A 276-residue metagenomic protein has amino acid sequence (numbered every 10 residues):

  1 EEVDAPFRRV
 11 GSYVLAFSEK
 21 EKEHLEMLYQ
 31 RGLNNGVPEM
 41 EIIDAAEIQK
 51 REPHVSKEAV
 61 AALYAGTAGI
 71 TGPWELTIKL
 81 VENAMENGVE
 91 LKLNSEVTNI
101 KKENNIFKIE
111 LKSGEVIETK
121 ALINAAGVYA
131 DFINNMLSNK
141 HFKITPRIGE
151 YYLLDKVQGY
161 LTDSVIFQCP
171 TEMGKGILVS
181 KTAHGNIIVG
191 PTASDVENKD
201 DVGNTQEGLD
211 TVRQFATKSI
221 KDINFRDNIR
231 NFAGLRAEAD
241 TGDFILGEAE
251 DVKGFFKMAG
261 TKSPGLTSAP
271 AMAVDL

Functional and structural regions predicted by a protein language model:
E1-E47, R51, G176-I177: Dinucleotide-binding Rossmann-like beta1-alpha1 core, especially the glycine-rich loop that anchors the ADP
E2-F7, R31, V37-E39, G88-E90 (+2 more regions): Surface-exposed helix-capping loop/turn segments at secondary-structure junctions
D4-V14, E41, Q49-N87, K108 (+2 more regions): Helix-loop-beta segment of a Rossmann-like dinucleotide-binding subdomain
R9, D44-A45, L93-S95, I229-R230: Short loop/edge segments at beta-strand edges and connector loops that shape dinucleotide/nucleotide cofactor-binding
G11-Y13, S18-K20, T67, Q158 (+5 more regions): Glycine-rich beta-alpha junction loops
L63-A121, Y129, P270: Helical element adjacent to the flavin cofactor pocket in flavoenzyme catalytic cores
I100-N105, I109-E207, Q214, I220-I223: Flavin-dependent oxidoreductases
G174, A183-H184, D200-L276: C-terminal catalytic lobe of FAD-dependent flavoproteins
